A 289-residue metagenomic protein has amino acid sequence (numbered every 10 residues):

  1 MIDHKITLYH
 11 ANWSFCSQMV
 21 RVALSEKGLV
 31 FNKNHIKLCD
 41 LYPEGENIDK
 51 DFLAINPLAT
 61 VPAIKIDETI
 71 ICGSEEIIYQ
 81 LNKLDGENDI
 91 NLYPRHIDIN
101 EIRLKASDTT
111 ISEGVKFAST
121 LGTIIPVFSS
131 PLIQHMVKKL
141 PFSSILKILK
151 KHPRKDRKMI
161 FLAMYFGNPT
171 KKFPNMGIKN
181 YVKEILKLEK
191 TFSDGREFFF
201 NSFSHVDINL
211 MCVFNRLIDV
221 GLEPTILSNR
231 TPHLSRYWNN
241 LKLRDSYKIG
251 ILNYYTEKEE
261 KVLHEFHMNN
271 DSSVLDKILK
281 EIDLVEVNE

Functional and structural regions predicted by a protein language model:
M1-H152, D276-E289: GST-like domain detector, emphasizing the conserved glutathione-binding G-site in the N-terminal thioredoxin-like
L29, H35, F52, H152-M164 (+2 more regions): Short alpha-helical hairpin
P57, V61-P62, C212, P232 (+1 more regions): Proline-centered helix-kink/hinge sites
G86, I111, E197, L243-Y247: Generic structural signal for secondary-structure transition and capping sites
D89-Y93, F199-N201, I226, K248-L252: Short, hydrophobic secondary-structure boundary micro-motifs
E113-N239: GST-like fold's C-terminal all-alpha helical module
D219-E289: Long, positively charged, glycine-interspersed low-complexity recognition regions
